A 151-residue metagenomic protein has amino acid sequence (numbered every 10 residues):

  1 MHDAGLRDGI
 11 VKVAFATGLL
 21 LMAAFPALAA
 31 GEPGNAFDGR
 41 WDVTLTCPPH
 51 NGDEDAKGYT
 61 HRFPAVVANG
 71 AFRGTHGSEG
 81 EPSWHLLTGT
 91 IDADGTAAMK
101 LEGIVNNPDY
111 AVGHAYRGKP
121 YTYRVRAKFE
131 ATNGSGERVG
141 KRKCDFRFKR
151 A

Functional and structural regions predicted by a protein language model:
H2-F15: Bacterial N-terminal signal peptides that target proteins for export
I10, L19, G80-P82: Extended rod-forming repeat segments used as scaffolds/tethers
K12-A24: Bacterial N-terminal signal peptides
F25-A29: Sec/Tat signal peptide C-region and signal peptidase I cleavage site
G31-A151: Central antiparallel beta-sheet cores of small beta-barrel/beta-sandwich binding domains
